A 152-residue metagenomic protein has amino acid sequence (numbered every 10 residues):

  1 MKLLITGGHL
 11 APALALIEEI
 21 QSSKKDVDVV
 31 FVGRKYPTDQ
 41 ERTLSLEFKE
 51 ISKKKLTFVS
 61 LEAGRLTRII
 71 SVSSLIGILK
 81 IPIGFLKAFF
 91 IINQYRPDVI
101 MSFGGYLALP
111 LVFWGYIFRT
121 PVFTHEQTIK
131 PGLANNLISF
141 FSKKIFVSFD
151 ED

Functional and structural regions predicted by a protein language model:
K2-L4, D28-V30, F123, K144: A structural signal for isolated positions on well-ordered beta-strands in alpha/beta enzyme cores
I5, E19, D26-G77: Conserved nucleotide-sugar phosphate-binding/catalytic loop shared by glycosyltransferases and other
I5-A15: A short, glycine/small-residue-rich beta-strand->loop->alpha-helix junction that serves as a flexible
G8, R34, A63, Q127 (+1 more regions): Cofactor-binding loop segments of dinucleotide-utilizing enzymes, especially the Rossmann-like FAD- and NAD(P)+-binding
A11-P12, D39-E41, L46, P97-F118: An aromatic- and histidine-rich active-site surface loop
K25-V27, L56, D98, F118-P121 (+1 more regions): A short helix->loop->beta-strand "cap" motif at the edges of active sites that frequently abuts
A63-V99: An amphipathic, basic-hydrophobic alpha-helix
Y116-D152: Active-site-proximal region of nucleotide-activated glycan assembly enzymes, centered on histidine/acidic-rich loops
